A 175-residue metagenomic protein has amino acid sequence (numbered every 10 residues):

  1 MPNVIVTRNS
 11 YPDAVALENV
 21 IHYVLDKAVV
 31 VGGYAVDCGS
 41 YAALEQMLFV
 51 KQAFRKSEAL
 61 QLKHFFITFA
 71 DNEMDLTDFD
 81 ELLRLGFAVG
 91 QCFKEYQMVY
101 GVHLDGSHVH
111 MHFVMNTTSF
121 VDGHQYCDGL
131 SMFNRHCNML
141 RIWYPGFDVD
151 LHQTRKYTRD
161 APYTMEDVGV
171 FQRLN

Functional and structural regions predicted by a protein language model:
M1-N175: N-terminal nicking endonuclease/strand-transfer module with a His-rich metal-binding environment and a catalytic Tyr
